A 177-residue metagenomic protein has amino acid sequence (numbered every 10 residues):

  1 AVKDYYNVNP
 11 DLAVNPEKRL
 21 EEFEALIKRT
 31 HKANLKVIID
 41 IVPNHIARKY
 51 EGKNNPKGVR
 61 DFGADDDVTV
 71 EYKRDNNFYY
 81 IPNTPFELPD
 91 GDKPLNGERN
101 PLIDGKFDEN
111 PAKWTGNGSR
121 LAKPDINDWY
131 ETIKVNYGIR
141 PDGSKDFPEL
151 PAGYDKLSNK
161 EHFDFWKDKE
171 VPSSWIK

Functional and structural regions predicted by a protein language model:
A1-E22, K28-K177: Substrate-binding/active-site clefts of carbohydrate-active enzymes
